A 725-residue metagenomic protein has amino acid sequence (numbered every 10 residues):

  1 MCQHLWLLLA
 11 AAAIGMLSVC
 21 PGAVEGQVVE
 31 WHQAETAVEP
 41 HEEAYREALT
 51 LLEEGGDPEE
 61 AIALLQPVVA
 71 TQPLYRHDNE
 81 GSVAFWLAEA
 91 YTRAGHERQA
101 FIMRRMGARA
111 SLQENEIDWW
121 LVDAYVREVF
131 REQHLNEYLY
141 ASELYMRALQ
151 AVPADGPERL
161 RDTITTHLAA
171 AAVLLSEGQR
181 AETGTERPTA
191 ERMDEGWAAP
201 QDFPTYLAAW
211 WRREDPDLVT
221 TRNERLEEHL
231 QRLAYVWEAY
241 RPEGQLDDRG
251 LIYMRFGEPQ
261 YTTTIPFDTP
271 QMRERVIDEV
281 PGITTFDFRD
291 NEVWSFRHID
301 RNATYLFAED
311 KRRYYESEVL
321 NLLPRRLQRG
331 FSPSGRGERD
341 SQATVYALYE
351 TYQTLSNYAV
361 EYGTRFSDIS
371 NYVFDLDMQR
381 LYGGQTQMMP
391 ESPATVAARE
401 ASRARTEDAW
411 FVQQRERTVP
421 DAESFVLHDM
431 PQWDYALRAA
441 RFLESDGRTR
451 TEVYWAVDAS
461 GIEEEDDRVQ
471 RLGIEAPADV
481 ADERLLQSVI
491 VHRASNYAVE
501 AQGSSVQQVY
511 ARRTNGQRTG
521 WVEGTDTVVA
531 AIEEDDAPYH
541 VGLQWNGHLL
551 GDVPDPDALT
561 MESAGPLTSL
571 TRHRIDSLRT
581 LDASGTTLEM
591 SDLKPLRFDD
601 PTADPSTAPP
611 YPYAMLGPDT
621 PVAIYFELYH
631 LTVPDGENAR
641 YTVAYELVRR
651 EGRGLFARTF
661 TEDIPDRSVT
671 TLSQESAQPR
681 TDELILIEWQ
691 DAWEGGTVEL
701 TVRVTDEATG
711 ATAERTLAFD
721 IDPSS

Functional and structural regions predicted by a protein language model:
A34-L74: Alpha-helical segment of the N-proximal tetratricopeptide repeat
P40, N79-E80, E114-L121, T163: Residues that mark the junctions of alpha-helical repeat units in TPR/alpha-solenoid scaffolds
H41, E338-S725: Intrinsically disordered, low-complexity terminal regions enriched in Ser/Thr/Pro/Gly and charged residues
A44, A84, D118, V122-Y125: TPR repeat positional signature
L49-T50, E89, D123, R127-F130: Residue-level recognition of tetratricopeptide repeat
G56, R93-A100, N115, Y125-Y454 (+1 more regions): Residues within mature, well-folded domains
L65, Q72-P73, A110-N115, V152-D155: Alpha-helical junction/boundary sensor with strong preference for TPR arrays
Q66, R105, E143-M146: Alpha-solenoid helical repeat scaffolds
